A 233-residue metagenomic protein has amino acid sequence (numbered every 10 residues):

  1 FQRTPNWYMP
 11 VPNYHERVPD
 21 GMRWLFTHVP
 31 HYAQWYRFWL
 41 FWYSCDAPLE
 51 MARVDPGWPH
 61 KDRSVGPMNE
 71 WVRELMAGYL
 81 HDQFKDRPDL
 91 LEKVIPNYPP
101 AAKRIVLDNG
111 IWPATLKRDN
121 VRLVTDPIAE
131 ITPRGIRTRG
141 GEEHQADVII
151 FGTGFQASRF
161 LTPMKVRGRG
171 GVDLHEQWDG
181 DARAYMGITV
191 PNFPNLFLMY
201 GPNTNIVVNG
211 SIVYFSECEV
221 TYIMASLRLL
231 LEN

Functional and structural regions predicted by a protein language model:
F1-N233: N-terminal FAD-binding dinucleotide-binding subdomain shared by FAD-dependent oxidases/monooxygenases
